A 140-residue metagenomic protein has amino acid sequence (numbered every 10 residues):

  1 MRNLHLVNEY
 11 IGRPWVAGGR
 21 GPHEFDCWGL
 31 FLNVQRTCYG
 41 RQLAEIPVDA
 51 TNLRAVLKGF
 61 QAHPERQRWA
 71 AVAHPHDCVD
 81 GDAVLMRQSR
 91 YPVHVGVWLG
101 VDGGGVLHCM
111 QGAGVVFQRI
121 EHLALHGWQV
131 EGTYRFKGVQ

Functional and structural regions predicted by a protein language model:
M1-N8: Acidic-glycine-rich active-site phosphate/pyrophosphate-binding loop
L4, V48-G114: ...with weaker cross-activation on analogous glycine-rich loops/strands in unrelated enzymes
N8, G12-R13, A17: A glycine-biased structural micro-motif
G18-G19, Q42-P47: Surface-exposed patches in mature extracellular/periplasmic domains of secreted proteins
G19-Y39: Active-site nucleophilic cysteine motif
G21, D102, G112, F136-V139: Short, solvent-exposed coil/turn elements at secondary-structure transition points
Q118-Q140: Glycine- and charge-enriched low-complexity intrinsically disordered segments
